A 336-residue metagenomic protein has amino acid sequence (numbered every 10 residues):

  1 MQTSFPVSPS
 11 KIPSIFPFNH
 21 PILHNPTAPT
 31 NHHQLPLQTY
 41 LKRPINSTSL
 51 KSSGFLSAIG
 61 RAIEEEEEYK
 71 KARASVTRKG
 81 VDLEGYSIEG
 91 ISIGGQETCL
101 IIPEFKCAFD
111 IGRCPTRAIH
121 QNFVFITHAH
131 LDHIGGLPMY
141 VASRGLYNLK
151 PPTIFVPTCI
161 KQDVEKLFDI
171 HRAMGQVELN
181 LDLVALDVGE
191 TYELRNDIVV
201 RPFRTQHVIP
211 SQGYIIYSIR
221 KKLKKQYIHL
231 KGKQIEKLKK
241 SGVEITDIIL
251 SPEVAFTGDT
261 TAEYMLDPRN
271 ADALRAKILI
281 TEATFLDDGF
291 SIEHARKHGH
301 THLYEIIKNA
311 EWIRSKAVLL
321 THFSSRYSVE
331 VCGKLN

Functional and structural regions predicted by a protein language model:
Q2-F16, H20-P44, I154, K237-N336: Cap/insert and terminal regions of metallo-dependent hydrolase folds
H33-N122, Q212-I216, K222, D247-T257 (+1 more regions): Conserved beta-strand hairpin/beta-sheet module of binuclear metal-dependent hydrolase folds, prominently
G60-A62, I93, E193-A283, D287: Active-site-proximal loop/helix segment associated with metal-binding centers of metalloenzymes
L100-I102, V188-R195: Short acidic-hydrophobic surface loop/beta-edge motif
D110-V156: Active-site metal-binding motif and surrounding structural segment of the metallo-beta-lactamase
M139-A142, K166-D169, K308: Short, well-ordered alpha-helices that flank and scaffold nucleotide-derived cofactor binding pockets
N148-P152, I160-D187, R326: Active-site neighborhood of divalent metal-dependent phosphoester bond hydrolases
V184-G189, F203-T205: Conserved beta-strand termini and adjacent loop/short-helix elements that scaffold enzyme active sites in alpha/beta
